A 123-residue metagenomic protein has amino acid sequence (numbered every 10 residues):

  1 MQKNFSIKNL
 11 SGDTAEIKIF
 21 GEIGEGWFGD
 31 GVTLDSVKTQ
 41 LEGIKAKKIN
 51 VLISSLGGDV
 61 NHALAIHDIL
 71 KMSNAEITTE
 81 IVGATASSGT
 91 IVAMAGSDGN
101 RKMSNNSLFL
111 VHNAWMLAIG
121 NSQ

Functional and structural regions predicted by a protein language model:
M1-Q123: Terminal-region recognition feature
